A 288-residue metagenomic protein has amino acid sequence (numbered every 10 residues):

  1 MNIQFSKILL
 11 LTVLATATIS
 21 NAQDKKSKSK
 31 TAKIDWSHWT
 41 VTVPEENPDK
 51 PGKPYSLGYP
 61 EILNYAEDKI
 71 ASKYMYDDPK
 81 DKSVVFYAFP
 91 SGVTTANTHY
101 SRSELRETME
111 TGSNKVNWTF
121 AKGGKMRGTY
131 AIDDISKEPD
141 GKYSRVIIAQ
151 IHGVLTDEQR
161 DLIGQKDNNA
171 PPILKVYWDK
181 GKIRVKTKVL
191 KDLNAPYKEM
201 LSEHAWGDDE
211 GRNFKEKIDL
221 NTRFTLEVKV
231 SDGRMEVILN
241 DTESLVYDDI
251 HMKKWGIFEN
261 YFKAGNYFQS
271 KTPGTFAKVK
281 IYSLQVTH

Functional and structural regions predicted by a protein language model:
M1-K25: Bacterial Sec-dependent N-terminal signal peptides
Q23-A66: N-terminal module-boundary/linker segments of secreted carbohydrate-active enzymes
S27-V41, E45, G123-K125, K137-G141 (+2 more regions): Ligand-recognition surfaces built from glycine- and aromatic
M75-L193: Secretory/extracellular carbohydrate-interaction modules and structurally similar beta-sandwich "look-alikes"
P79, T119-A121, K217-N221, V230: Surface-exposed coil/turn segments at beta-strand junctions on protein surfaces, enriched
M126-G128, T222-V230, M235-V237: Short tryptophan-centered beta-strand motifs in secreted/extracellular beta-sheet-rich domains of glycan-recognition
T187-T225: Short, aromatic/His-centered strand-loop micro-motif at the edge of beta-sheets
I238-E243: Short strand-turn-strand beta-turns centered on an Asx-Gly dipeptide
